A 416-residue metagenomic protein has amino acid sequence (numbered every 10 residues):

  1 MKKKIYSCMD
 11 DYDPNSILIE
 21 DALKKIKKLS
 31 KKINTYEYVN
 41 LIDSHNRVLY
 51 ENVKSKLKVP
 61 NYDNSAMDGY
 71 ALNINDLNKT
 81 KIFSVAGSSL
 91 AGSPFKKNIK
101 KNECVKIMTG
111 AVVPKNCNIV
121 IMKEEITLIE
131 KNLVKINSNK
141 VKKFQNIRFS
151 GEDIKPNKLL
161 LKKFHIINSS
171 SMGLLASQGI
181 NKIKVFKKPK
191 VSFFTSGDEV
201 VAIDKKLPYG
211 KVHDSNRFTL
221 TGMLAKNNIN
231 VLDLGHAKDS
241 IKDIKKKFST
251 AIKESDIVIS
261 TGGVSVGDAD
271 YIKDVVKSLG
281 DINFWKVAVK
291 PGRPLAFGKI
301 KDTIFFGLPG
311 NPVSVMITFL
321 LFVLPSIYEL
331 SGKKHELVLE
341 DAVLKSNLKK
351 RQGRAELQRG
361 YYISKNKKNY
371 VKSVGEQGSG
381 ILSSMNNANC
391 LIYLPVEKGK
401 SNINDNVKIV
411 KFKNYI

Functional and structural regions predicted by a protein language model:
M1-E20, S177, N181-L308, P312-I317: Helix-rich terminal scaffold detector
M1-K79, F149, K333-L357: Short, low-complexity N-terminal leaders and the immediately following helix N-cap/first helix
K4-P14, I19, K58, Y70-D233 (+3 more regions): Short, glycine/charged-enriched hinge/interface segments at domain edges or termini
E20-L23, E37-I42, E51, G92 (+3 more regions): Flexible glycine/proline-rich
K25-I33, Q178-N181, M223, N227 (+5 more regions): Change "in soluble alpha/beta enzymes" to "in soluble alpha/beta proteins
S44-K58, P94-K106, F297-G298, D302-I304: Short, hydrophobic/aliphatic alpha-helical segments
L72, L175, I272, T318-I327: Buried hydrophobic packing segments
